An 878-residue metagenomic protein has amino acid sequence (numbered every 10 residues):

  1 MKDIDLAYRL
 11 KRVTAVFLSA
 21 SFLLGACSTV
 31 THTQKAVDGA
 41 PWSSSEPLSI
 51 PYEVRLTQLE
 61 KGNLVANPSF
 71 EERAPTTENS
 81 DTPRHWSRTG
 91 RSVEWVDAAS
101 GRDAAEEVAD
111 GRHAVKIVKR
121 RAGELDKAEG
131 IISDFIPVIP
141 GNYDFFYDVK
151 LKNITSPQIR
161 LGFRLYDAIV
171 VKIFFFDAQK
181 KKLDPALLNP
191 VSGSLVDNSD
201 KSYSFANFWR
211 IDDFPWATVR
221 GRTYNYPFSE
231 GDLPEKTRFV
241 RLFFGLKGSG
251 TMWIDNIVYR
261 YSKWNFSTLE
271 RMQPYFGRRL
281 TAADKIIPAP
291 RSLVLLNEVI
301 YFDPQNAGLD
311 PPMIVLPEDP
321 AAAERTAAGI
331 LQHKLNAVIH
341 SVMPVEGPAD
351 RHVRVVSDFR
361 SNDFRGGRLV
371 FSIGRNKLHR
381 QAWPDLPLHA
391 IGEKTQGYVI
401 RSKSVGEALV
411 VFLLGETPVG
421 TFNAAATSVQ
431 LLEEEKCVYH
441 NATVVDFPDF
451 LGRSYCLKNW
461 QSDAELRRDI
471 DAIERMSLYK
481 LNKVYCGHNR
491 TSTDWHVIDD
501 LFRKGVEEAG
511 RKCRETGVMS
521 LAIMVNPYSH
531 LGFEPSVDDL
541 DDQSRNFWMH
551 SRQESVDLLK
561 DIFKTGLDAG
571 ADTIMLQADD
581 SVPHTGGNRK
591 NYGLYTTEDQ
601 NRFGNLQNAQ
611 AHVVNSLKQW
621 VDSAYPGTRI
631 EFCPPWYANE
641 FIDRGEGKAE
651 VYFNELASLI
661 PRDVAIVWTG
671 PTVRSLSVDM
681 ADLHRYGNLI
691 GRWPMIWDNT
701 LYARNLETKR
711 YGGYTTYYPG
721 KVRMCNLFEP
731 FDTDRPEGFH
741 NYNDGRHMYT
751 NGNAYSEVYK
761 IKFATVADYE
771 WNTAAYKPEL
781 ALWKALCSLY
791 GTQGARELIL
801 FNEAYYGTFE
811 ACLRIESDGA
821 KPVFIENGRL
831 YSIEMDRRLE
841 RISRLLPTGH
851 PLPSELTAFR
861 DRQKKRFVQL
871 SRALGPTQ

Functional and structural regions predicted by a protein language model:
T29, T33-V37, S43-E46, I50 (+5 more regions): Acidic, contiguous N-terminal accessory segments
A36-G90, K263-R271: Extracellular carbohydrate-recognition regions
P68-F70, A74, V115, A128-F175 (+4 more regions): Extra-cytoplasmic beta-strand recognition segments
S69-I117: Extracellular glycan-recognition surfaces and repeat-rich motifs
K180-E235: Extracellular carbohydrate recognition and processing domains and analogous Trp-centered ligand-binding platforms
I287-L295, P311, A327, K334 (+2 more regions): Feature activates predominantly on carbohydrate-active enzymes
T417, E433-C437, K458-W460, H496 (+3 more regions): Catalytic-core regions of glycoside hydrolase
T773-Q878: C-terminal functional modules
